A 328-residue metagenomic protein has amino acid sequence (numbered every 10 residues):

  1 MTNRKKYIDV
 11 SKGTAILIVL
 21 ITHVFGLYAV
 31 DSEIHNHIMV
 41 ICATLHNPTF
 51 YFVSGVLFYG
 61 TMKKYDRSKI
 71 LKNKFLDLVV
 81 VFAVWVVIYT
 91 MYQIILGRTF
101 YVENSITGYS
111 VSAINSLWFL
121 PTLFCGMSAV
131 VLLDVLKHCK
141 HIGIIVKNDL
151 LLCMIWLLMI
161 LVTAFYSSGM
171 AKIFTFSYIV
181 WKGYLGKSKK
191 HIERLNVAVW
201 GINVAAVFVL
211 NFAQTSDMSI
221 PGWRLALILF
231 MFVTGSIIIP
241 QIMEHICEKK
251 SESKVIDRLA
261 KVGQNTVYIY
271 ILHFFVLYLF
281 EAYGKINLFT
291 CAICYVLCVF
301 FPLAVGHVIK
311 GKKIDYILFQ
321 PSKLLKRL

Functional and structural regions predicted by a protein language model:
M1-L157, S253-D257, K261, I286-L328: Membrane-cytosol interface segments of multi-pass membrane proteins, especially ER/Golgi lipid-handling enzymes
V19-G26, I269-L277: Histidine-centered catalytic micro-motifs
G26-D31, I94-T99, V162-Y166, V209-S219 (+1 more regions): Juxtamembrane "helix-exit" motif on the non-cytosolic side of transmembrane helices
H35-N47, T107-T122, T163-I179, L210-I238 (+1 more regions): Interfacial loop-to-helix transition and helix-capping segments at the boundaries of transmembrane helices
N47-T61, P121-D134, F165-R194, I228-E248 (+2 more regions): Specific transmembrane alpha-helix
V111-S112, L133-W223, K249-S253: Aromatic-enriched alpha-helical transmembrane segments of multi-pass intramembrane proteins
I173, H191-K261, N265-Y268, F275-Y283 (+1 more regions): Alpha-helical transmembrane segments and terminal signal-anchor/GPI-anchor hydrophobic tails, characterized by long
